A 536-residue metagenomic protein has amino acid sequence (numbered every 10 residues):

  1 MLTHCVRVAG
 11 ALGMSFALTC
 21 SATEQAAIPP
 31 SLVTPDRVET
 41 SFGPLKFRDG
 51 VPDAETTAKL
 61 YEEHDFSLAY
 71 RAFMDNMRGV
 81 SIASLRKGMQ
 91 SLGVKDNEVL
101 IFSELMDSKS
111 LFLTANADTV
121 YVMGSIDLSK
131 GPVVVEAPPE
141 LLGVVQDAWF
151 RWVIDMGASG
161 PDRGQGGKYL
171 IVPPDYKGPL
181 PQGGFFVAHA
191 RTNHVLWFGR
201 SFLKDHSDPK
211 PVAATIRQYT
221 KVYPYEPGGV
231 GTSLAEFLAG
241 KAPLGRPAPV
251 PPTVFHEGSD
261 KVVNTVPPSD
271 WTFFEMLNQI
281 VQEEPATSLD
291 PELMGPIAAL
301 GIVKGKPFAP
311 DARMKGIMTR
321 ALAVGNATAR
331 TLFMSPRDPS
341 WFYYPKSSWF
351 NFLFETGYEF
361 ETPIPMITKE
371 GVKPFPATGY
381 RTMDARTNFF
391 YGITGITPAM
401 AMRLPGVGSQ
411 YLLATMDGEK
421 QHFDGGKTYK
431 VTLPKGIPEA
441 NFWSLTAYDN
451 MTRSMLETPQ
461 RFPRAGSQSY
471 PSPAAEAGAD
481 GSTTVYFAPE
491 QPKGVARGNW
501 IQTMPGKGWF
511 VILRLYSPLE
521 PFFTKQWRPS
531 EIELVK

Functional and structural regions predicted by a protein language model:
M1-C5: N-terminal secretory signal peptides that target proteins for export/translocation
R7-A17: Bacterial N-terminal signal peptides
A22-K536: A compositional/structural signature for long, glycine/proline-rich flexible linkers and loops on extracytoplasmic
